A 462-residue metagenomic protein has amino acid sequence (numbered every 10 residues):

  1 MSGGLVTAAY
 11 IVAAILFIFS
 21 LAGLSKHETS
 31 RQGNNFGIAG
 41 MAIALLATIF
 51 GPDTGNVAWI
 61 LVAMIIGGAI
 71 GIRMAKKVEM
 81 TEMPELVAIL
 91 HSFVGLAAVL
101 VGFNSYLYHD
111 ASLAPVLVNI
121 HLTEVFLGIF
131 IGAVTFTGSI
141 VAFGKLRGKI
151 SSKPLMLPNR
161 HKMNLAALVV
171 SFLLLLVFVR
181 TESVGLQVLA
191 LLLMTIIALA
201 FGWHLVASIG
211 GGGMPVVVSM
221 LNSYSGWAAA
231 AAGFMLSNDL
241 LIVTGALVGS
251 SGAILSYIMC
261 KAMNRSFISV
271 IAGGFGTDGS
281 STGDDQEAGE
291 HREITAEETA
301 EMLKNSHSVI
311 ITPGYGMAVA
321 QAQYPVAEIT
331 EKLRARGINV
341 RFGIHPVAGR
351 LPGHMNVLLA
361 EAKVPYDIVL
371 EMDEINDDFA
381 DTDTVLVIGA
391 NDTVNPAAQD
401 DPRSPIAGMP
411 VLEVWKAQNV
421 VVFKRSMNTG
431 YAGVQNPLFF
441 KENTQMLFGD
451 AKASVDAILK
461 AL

Functional and structural regions predicted by a protein language model:
M1-A14, G51-A69, H121-F136, V184-I197: Structural signature of hydrophobic alpha-helical transmembrane segments
L16-T29, G68-V87, S139-P154, A200-M214 (+1 more regions): C-terminal ends of transmembrane helices
R31-G40, I60-A63, E82-V94, P154-L165 (+1 more regions): Cytoplasmic-side transmembrane-helix entry/capping segments in multi-pass membrane proteins
T48-L61, R73-E82, V99-P115, V179-S183: Transmembrane alpha-helix boundary signature
N104-V116, V179-G185, V216, S223-T244: Transmembrane helix-loop junctions at the membrane interface of multipass transporters and ion channels
G210, Y224-I268: Mobile "lid/hinge" segments at catalytic clefts and subdomain interfaces of large enzymes
L247-S306: Membrane-interfacial segments at transmembrane helix termini in multi-pass membrane proteins
A288-L462: Structured cytosolic domains appended to multi-pass membrane proteins
